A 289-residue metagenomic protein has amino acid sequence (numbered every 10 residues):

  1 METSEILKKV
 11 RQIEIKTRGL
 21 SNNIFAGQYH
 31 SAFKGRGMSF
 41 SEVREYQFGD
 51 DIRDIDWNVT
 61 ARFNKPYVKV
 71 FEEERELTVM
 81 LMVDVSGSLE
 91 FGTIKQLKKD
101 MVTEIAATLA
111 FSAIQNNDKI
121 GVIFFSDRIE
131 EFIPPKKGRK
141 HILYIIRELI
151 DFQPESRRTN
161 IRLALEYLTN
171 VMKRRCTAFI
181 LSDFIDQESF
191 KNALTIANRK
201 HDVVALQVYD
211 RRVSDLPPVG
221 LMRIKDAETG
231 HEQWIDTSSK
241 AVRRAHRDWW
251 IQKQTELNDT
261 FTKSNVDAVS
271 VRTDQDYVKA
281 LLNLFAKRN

Functional and structural regions predicted by a protein language model:
M1-E130, P135, T177-I180, Q187-E188 (+1 more regions): An amphipathic, basic-hydrophobic helix/alpha-beta surface used to engage anionic, phosphate-rich ligands or surfaces
M1-F33, E42, D51, N170-R174 (+2 more regions): Von Willebrand factor type A / integrin I
N58, P154-R158, L181-S182: Short, flexible loop segments at the rims of nucleotide/cofactor-binding pockets, characterized by
L89, T93, L149-Q153, N265: Short amphipathic alpha-helical interaction patches enriched in hydrophobic/aromatic residues with interspersed Lys/Arg
D100, E155-R162, D248-I251: Conserved phosphate-coordination/catalytic loops
E104, T108, T159-E166, T255 (+1 more regions): Short, contiguous clusters of charged residues that form electrostatic/catalytic patches at enzyme active sites, used
F132-R147, D259, A286-K287: Short, electropositive alpha-helical surface patch
H141-C176, E188-F190, D210: Von Willebrand factor
